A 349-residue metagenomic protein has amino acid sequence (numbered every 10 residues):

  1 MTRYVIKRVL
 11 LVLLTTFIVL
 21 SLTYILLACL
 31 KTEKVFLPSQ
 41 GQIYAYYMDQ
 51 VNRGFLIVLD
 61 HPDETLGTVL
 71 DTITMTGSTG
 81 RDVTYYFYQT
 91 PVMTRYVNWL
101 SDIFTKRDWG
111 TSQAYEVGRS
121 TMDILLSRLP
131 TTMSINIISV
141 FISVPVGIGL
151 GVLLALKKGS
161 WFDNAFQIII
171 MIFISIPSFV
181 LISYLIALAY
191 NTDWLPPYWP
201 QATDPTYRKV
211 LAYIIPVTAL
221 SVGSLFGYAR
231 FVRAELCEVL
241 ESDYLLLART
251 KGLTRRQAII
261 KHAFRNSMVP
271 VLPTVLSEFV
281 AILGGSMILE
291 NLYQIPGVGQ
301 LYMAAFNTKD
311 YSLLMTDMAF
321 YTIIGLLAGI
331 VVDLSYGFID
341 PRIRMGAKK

Functional and structural regions predicted by a protein language model:
T2-R3, L129-S134, I138-F162, S178 (+2 more regions): Alpha-helical transmembrane segments of integral membrane proteins, especially multi-pass inner/plasma-membrane
I6-T16: N-terminal signal-anchor/signal peptide hydrophobic helix marking the start of the first transmembrane segment
V9, V92-F104, D108, T121 (+8 more regions): Hydrophobic alpha-helical segments of integral membrane proteins, encompassing both true transmembrane helices
V12, R128, T132, I168-M171 (+2 more regions): Residue-level signal for discrete positions within transmembrane alpha-helices of multi-pass small-molecule
T15-R95, W194-K209: Hydrophobic alpha-helical transmembrane segments of membrane transport/permease proteins and related membrane-embedded
L22-K31, I168-P197, A219-S221: Membrane-water interface segments at the C-terminal ends of transmembrane alpha-helices in multi-pass inner-membrane
T68-I148: An internal, D/E-rich "acidic patch" concept
